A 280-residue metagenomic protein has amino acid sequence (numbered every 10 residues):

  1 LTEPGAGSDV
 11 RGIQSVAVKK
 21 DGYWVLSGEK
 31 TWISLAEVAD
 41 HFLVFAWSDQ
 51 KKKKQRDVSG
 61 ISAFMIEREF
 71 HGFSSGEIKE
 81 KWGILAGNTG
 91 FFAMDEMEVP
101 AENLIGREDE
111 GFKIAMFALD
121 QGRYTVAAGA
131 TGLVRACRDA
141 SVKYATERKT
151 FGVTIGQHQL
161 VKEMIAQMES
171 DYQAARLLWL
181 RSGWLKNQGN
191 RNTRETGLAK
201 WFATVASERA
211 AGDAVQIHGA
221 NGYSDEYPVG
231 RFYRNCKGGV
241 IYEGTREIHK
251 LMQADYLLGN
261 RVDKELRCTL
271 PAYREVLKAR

Functional and structural regions predicted by a protein language model:
L1-K19: A gly/ser-rich beta-alpha-beta helix-loop segment of oxidoreductase catalytic cores
P4-S8, T31-E37, G83-I84, D120-T125 (+1 more regions): Glycine-rich phosphate/pyrophosphate-binding beta-alpha loops
D9-R11, L35-D40, Q55-S59, L85-G87 (+1 more regions): Short glycine/proline-enriched turns and hinge-like loops at secondary-structure junctions
G12, E69-P100: Flexible, small-/acidic-enriched active-site or ligand-binding loops
V18, V44-S48, M65-E67, A93-D95 (+1 more regions): Short beta-strand-to-turn element immediately C-terminal to the catalytic PLP-Schiff-base lysine in fold type I
K19-W24, F91-E96, M116-R280: Alpha-helical interface subdomain recognition
S27-S75: A short core secondary-structure module
E96-I114: Long, acidic (Asp/Glu-rich), low-complexity accessory segments flanking structured domains
